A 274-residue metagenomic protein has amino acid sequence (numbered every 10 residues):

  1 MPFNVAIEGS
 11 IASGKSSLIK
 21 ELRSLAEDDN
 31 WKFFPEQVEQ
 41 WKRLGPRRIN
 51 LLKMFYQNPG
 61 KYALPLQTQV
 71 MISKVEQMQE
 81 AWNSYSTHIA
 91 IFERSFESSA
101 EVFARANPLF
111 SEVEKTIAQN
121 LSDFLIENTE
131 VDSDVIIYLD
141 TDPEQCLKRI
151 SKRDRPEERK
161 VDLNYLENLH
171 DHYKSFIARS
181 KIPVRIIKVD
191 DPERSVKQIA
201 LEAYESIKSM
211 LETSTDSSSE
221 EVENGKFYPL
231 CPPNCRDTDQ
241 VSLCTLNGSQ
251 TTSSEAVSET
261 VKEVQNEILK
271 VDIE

Functional and structural regions predicted by a protein language model:
I7: Hydrophobic anchor at the beta1->P-loop junction of P-loop NTPases
S10: P-loop (Walker A) phosphate-binding loop of NTP-binding proteins
K15: Conserved lysine of the Walker
L18: Hydrophobic positions on the alpha1 helix immediately C-terminal to the Walker A/P-loop
S24-Q67, I72, E101: Conserved substrate/cofactor phosphate-moiety recognition/catalytic segment in nucleotide-dependent phosphotransferases
Y62-E130: Glycine-rich phosphate-binding loop used to anchor ATP phosphates in small-molecule kinases, encompassing both
A100-D171: A glycine- and Lys/Arg-enriched "phosphate-lid" helix/loop adjacent to the NTP-binding pocket of small-molecule kinases
L147-E274: NTP-dependent small-molecule kinase module
